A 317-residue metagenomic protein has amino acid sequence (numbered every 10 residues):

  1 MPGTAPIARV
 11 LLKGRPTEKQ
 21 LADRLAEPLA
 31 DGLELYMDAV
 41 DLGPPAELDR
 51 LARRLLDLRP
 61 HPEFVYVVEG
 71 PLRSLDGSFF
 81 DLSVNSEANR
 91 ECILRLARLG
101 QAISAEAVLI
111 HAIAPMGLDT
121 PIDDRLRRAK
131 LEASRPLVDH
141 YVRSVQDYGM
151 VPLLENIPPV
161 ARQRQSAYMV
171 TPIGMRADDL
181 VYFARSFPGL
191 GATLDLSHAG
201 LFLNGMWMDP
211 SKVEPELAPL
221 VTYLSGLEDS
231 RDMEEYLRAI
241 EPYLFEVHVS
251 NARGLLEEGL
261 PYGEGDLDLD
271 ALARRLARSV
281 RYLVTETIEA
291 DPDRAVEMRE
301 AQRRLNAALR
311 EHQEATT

Functional and structural regions predicted by a protein language model:
M1-I103, R303-T317: N-terminal pre-domain/capping segments
G3-G14, D31-L35, F64-G70, V108-I110 (+4 more regions): Hydrophobic faces of well-ordered beta-strands that scaffold small-molecule active sites in alpha/beta enzyme cores
L11-A22, Y36-A52, S74-N89, P115-T120 (+6 more regions): Acidic-and-aromatic substrate-binding clefts and catalytic sites of carbohydrate-active enzymes
Q20-L25, P45-E63, E91-S104, R135-S144 (+3 more regions): Short amphipathic alpha-helices and their capping/turn segments at secondary-structure boundaries
A46, F79-E87, L131, A167-R176 (+2 more regions): Gly/Pro-rich active-site loop or hairpin
L82-T193, L201: Active-site acidic/histidine proton-transfer and metal-coordination neighborhood in alpha/beta enzyme cores
L260-E264, L269-Y282, E286-T317: Aromatic-rich peripheral "rim/lid" segments of glycoside hydrolase catalytic domains that contact and position glycan
